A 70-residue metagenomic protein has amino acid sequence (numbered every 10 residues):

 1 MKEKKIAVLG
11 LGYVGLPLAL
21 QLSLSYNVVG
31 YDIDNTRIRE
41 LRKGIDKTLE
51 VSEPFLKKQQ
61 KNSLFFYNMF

Functional and structural regions predicted by a protein language model:
M1-F70: Structural/interface elements that position substrates and couple domains in central-metabolism enzymes
